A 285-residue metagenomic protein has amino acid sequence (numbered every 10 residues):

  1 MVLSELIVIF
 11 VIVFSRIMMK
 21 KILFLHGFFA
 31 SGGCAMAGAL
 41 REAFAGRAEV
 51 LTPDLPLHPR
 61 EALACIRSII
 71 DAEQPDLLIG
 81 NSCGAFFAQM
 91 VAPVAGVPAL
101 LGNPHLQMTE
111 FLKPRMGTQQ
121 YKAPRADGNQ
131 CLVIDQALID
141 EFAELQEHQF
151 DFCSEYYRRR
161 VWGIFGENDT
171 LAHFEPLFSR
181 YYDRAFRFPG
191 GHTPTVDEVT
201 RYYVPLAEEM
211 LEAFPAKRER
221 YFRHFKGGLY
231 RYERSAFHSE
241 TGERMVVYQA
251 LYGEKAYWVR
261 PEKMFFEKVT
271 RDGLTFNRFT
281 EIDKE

Functional and structural regions predicted by a protein language model:
L6: Cationic, low-complexity basic patches in intrinsically disordered or flexible, solvent-exposed regions
I9-S15, Y232: Short, positively charged and aromatic/hydrophobic N-terminal segments
M19-A72, H192, F214-P215: Active-site catalytic motif of lipid deacylating hydrolases and related acyltransferases
L51-P53, E73, F87-G102: Internal alpha/beta domain cores that form substrate/cofactor-binding pockets in large enzymes and binding proteins
I79-G84, A88: Gly/Ala-rich beta-loop-alpha elbow adjacent to hydrolase catalytic centers
P98-M210: The alpha/beta-hydrolase serine catalytic core
E212-E285: Mixed-charge, low-complexity intrinsically disordered regions
